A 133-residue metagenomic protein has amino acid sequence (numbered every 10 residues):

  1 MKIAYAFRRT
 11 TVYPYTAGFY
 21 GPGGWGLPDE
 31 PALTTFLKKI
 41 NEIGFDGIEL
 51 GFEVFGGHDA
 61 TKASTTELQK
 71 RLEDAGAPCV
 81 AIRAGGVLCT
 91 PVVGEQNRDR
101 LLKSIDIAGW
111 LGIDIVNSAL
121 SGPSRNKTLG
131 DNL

Functional and structural regions predicted by a protein language model:
M1-I115, D131: N-terminal pre-domain/capping segments
N126-L133: Active-site cleft segment of glycoside hydrolase catalytic domains centered on the general acid/base Glu
